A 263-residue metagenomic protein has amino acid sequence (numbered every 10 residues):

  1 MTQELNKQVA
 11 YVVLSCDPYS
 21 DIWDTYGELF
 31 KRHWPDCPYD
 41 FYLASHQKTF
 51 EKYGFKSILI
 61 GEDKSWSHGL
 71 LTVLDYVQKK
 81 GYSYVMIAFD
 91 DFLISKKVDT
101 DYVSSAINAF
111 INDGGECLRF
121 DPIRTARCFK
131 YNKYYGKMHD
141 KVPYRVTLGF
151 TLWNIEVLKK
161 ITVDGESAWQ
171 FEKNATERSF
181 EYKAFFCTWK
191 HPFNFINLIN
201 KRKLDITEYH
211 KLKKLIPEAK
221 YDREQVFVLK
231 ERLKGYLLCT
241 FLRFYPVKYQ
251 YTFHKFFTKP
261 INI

Functional and structural regions predicted by a protein language model:
M1-K64, Y76-Y84: N-terminal anchoring/stem segment of glycosyltransferases
M1-Q8, L14, P217-I263: Membrane-proximal basic amphipathic "stem/tether" segments
Y42-L43, V85-I87, E116-D121, L152 (+1 more regions): A structural signal for short, well-ordered beta-strand segments and their strand-loop junctions that often border
Y82-L93: Short beta-strand-to-loop acidic/aromatic patch adjacent to the donor-nucleotide binding site
K96-A126: Conserved donor-nucleotide/metal-binding helix-loop-beta segment in metal-dependent transferases, i.e., the alpha-helix
C128-P143: Short, flexible, basic/aromatic active-site loop/helix in glycosyltransferases
R145-H210: Catalytic core and acceptor-binding pocket of nucleotide-sugar-dependent glycosyltransferases
